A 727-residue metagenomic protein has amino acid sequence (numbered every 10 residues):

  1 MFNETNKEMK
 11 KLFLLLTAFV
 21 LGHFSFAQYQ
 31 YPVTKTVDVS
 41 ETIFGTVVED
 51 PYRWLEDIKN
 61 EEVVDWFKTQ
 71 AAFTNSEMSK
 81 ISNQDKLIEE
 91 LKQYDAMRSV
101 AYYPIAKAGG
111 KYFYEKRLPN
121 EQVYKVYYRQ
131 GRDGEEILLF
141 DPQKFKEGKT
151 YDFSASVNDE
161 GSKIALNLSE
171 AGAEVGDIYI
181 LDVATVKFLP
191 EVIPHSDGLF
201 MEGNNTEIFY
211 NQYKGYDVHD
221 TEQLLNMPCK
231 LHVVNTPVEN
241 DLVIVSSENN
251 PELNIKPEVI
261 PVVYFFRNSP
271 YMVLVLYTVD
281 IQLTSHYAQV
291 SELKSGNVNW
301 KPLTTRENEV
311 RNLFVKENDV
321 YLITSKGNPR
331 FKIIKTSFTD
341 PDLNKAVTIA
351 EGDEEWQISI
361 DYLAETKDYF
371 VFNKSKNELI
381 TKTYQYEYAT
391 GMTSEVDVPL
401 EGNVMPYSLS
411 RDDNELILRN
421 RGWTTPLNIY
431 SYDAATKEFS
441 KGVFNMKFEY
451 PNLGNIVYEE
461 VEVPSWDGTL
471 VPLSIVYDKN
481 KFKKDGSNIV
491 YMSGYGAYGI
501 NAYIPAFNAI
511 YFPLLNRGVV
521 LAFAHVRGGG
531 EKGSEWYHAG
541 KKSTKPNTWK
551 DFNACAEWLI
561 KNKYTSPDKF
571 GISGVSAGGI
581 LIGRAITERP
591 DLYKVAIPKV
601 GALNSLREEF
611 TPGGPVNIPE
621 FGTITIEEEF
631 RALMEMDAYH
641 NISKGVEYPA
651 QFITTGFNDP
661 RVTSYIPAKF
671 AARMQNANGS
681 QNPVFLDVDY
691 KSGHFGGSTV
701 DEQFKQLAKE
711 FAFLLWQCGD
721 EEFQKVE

Functional and structural regions predicted by a protein language model:
M1-Y29, E727: Bacterial Sec-dependent N-terminal signal peptides
D65-V157, N167, P257-T278, Q282-F314 (+5 more regions): Non-catalytic accessory segments flanking enzyme active sites
Y112-F113, I164-A165, I208, M272 (+3 more regions): Hydrophobic beta-strand positions that form the internal "hydrophobic ladder" of WD40/Gbeta-like beta-propeller blades
R117-Y124, F145-T150, L168-D177, V192-H195 (+8 more regions): A flexible loop/linker signature enriched in serine peptidases of the S9 family
Y128-Q130, Y179-V183, Q223-T236, H286-E292 (+3 more regions): Beta-propeller blade signature
I137-I208: A conserved hydrophobic secondary-structure block that centers on an alpha-helix together with its immediately flanking
Q143-A155, L168-G172, A434-E438, F444-G571 (+5 more regions): Cap/lid segment of the alpha/beta-hydrolase catalytic domain
F523-E727: Active-site-proximal cap/loop segments of hydrolase catalytic domains
